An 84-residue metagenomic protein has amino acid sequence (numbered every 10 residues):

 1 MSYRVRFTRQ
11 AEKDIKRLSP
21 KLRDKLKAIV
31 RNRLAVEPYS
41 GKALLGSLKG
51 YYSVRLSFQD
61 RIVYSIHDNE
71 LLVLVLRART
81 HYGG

Functional and structural regions predicted by a protein language model:
S2-K13, R17, K21-D24, V54-R61 (+1 more regions): Enriched for short, Lys/Arg-rich terminal
R23-R33: Compact soluble domain cores
I29, A43, N69-L71: N-terminal functional modules and adjacent low-complexity/disordered segments of proteins
R31-L56: A short, surface-exposed loop/turn module that caps and links secondary-structure elements
